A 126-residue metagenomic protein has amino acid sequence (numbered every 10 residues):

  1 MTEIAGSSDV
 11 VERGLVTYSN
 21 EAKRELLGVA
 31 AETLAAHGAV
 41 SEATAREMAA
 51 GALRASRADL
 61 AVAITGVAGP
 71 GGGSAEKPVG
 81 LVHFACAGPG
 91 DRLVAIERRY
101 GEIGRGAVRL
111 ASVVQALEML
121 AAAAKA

Functional and structural regions predicted by a protein language model:
T2-A126: Short alpha-helical segments enriched in small residues
